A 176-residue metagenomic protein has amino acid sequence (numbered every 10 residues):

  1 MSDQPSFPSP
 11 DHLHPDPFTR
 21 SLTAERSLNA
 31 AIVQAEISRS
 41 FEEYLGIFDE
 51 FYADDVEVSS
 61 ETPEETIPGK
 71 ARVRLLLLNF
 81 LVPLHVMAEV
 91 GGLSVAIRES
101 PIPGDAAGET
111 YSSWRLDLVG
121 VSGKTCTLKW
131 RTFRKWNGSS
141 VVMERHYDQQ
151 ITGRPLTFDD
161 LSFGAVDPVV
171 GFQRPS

Functional and structural regions predicted by a protein language model:
S2-S176: C-terminal and inter-domain tail/linker signature
